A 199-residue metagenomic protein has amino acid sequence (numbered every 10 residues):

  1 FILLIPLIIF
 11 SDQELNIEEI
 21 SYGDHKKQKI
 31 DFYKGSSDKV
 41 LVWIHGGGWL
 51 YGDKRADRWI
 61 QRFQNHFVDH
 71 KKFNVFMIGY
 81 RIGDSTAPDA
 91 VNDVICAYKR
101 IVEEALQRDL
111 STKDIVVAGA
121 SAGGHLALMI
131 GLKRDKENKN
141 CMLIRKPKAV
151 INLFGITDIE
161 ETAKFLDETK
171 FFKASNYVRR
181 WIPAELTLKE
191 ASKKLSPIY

Functional and structural regions predicted by a protein language model:
I2-L3, K193: Hydrophobic alpha-helical transmembrane segments of integral membrane proteins, especially lipid-exposed positions
L3-D12: Hydrophobic h-region of N-terminal signal peptides that target proteins for export in Gram-negative bacteria
D12-Y199: Alpha/beta-hydrolase superfamily serine-hydrolase fold, recognizing
